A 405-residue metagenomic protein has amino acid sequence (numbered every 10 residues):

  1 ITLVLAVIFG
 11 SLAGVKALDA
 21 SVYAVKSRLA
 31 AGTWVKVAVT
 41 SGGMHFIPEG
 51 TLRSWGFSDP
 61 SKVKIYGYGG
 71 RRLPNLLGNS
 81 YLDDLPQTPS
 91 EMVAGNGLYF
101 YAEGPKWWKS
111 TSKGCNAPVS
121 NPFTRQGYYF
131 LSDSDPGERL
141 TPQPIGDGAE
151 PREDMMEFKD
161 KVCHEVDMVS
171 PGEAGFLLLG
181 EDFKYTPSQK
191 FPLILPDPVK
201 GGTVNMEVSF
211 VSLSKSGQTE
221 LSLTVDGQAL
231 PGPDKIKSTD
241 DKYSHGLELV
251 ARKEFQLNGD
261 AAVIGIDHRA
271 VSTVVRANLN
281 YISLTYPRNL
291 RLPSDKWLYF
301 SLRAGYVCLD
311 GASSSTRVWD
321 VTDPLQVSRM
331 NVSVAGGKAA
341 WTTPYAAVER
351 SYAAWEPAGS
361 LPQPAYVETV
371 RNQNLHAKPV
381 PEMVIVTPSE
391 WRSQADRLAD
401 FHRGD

Functional and structural regions predicted by a protein language model:
T2-S11: Bacterial N-terminal signal peptides
L12-A17: Sec/Tat signal peptide C-region and signal peptidase I cleavage site
L18-V39, G50-T51, W55-S389, S393-Q394 (+1 more regions): Structured catalytic cores of large enzymes
V39-H45: N-terminal mature-domain "stem" immediately C-terminal to a signal peptide or N-terminal signal-anchor/transmembrane
